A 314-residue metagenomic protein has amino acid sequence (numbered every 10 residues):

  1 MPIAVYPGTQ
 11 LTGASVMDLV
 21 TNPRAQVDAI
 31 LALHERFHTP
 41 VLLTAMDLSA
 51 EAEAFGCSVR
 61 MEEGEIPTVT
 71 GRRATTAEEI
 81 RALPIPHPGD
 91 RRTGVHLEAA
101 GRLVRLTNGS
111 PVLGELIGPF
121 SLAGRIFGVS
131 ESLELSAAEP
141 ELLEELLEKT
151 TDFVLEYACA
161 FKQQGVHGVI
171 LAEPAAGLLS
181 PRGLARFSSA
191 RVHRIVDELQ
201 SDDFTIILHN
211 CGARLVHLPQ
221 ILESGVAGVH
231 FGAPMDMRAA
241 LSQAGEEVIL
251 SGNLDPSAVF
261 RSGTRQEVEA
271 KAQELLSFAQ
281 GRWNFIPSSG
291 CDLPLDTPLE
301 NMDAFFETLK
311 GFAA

Functional and structural regions predicted by a protein language model:
M1-G8, A14-M17, A29, P40 (+1 more regions): Active-site loop segments of alpha/beta catalytic cores
T9-L11, L43, A50-E62, L122-A123: Short active-site-adjacent helix-start/loop capping segments
G13-A14, L19-A32, F37-D47: Segments that shape or occlude catalytic/ligand-binding pockets
L48-G89, R102, G109-S110: A contiguous, low-structure linker/loop signature
